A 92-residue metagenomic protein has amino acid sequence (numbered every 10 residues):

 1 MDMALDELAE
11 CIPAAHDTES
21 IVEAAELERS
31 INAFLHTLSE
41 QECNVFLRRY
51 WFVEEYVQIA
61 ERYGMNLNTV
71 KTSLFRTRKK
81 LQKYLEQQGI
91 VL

Functional and structural regions predicted by a protein language model:
M1-M3: Arg/Lys-rich amphipathic alpha helix in sigma70-family domain 2
D6-H36: Acidic, proline/glycine-rich intrinsically disordered inter-domain spacer in sigma factors
T18-V22, C43, N68: Short, contiguous strand/loop micro-motifs
I31, E42, Y56-V57, E61-Q87: DNA-recognition helix of helix-turn-helix
S39: ABC transporter NBD signature
V45-R49: A short pre-motif secondary-structure segment
F52-V53: Flexible coil/turn residues that form the inter-helical turn or adjacent wing/linker of helix-turn-helix
V91-L92: Intrinsically disordered, low-complexity basic tails/linkers immediately adjacent to helix-turn-helix/homeobox/MYB/SANT
